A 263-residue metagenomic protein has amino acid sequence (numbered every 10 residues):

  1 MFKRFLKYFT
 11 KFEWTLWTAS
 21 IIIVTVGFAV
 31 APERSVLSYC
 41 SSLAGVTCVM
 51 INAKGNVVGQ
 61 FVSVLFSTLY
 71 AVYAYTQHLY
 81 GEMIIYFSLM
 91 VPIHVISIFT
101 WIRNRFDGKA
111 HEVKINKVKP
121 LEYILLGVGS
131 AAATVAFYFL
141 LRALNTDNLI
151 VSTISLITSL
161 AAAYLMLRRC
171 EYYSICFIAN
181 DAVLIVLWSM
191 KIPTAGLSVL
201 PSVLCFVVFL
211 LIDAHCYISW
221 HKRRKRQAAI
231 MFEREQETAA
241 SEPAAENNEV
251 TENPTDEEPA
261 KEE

Functional and structural regions predicted by a protein language model:
M1-T18, K119-Y123: N-terminal membrane topogenic signal
K11-V24, S41, G129-A131: Alpha-helical transmembrane segments
V24-V36, A53-G55: Short, hydrophobic transmembrane alpha-helix segments
M50-V62, Y164-C176: Membrane-helix interface "capping/anchor" motifs
N52-T100: Hydrophobic/aromatic-rich structural module bridging two neighboring secondary-structure elements via a short loop
I85-W101, N116-L141, A162: Alpha-helical transmembrane segments of multi-pass integral membrane proteins
A133-T146, T153-Y172: Alpha-helical transmembrane segments in multipass membrane proteins, preferentially the mid-helix core
M166-E235: C-terminal transmembrane-bundle signature of multipass membrane proteins, characterized by strong activation on
